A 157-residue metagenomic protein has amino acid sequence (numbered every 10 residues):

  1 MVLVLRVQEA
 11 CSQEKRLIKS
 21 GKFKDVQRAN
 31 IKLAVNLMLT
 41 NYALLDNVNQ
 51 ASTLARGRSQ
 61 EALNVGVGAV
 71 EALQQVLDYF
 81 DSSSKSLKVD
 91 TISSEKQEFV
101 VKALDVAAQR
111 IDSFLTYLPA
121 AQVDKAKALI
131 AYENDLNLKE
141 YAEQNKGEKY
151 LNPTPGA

Functional and structural regions predicted by a protein language model:
V2-E14, Q75-A157: C-terminal amphipathic alpha-helix
V2-Y79: Alpha-helical segments in soluble extracytoplasmic regions
